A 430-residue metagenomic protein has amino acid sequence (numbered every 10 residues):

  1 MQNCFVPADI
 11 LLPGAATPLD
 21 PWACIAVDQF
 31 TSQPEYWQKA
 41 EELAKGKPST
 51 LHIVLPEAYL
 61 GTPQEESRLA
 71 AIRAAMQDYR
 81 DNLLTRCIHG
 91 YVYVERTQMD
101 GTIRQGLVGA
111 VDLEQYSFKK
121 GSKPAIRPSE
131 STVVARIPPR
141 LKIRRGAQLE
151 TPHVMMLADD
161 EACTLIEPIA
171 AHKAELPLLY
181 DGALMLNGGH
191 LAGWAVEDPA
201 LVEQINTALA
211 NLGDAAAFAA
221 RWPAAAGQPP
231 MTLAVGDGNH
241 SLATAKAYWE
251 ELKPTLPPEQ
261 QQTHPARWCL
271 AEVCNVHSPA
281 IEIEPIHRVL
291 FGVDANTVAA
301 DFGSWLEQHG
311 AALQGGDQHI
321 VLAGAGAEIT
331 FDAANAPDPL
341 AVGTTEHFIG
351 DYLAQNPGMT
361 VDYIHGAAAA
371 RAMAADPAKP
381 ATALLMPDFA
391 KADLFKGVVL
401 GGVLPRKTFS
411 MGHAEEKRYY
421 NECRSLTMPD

Functional and structural regions predicted by a protein language model:
M1-G188, G193-E197, A220-P223, A381 (+2 more regions): N-terminal extension/subdomain marker
S49-L51, P152-V154, M231, A266-E272 (+2 more regions): Structural beta-strand/beta-sheet cores of well-ordered domains, especially the beta-sheet scaffolds that support
Q148, E197, L201, L233-H240: Short, contiguous, pocket-lining structural segments that sit at or immediately flank catalytic/ligand-binding sites
L157, V235-G236, E272, L385-P387: Short beta-strand segments
M185-A208, I329, A333-P337: Glycine-rich phosphate-binding "P-loop"
N211-L256: Active-site beta-strand/loop microenvironment that shapes enzyme catalytic pockets
N239-S304: Catalytic or ion-translocation cores adjacent to nucleophile or general acid/base/metal-coordination motifs in diverse
L290-T408: C-terminal catalytic or substrate-handling cores of phosphate/nucleotide- and metal-cofactor-dependent proteins acting
